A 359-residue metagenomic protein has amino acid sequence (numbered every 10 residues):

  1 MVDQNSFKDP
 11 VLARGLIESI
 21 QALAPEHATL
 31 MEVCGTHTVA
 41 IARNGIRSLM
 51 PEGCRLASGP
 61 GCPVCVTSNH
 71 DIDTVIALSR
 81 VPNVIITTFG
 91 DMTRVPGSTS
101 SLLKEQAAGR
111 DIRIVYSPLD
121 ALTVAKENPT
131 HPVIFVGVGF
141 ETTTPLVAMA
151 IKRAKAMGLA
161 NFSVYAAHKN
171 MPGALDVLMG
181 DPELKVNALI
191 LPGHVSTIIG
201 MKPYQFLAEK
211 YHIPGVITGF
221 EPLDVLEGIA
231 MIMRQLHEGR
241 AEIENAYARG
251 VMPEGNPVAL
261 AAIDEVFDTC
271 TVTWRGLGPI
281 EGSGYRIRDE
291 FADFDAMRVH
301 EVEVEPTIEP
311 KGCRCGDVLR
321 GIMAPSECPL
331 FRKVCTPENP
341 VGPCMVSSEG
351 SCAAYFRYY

Functional and structural regions predicted by a protein language model:
M1-T130, T144, A148, K152-A156 (+5 more regions): Metallocofactor- and cofactor-centric catalytic cores in central/energy metabolism, strongly enriched
H27-L30, N161-F162, E238-A248, W274 (+2 more regions): Flexible, glycine/charged-enriched surface loops at secondary-structure junctions
V115, V136, T218-G219: Active-site-adjacent beta-strand anchor residues
Y165, E183-M252: A conserved active-site cap/scaffold subdomain adjacent to cofactor or substrate pockets
H168-L175, G255-V258: Short, conserved secondary-structure transition motifs
E227-D317: Internal helical hairpin/lid segments
